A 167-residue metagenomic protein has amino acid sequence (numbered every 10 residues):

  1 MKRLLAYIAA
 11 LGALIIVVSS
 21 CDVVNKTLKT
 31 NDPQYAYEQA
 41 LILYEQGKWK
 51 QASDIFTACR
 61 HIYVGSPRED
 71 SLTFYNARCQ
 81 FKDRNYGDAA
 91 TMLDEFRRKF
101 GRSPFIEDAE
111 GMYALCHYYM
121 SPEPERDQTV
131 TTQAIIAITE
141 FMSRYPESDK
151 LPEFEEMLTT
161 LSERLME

Functional and structural regions predicted by a protein language model:
K2-Y7, V17-E167: Acidic, polar-rich low-complexity tracts and alpha-helical solenoid repeat scaffolds
L11-I15: Alpha-helical transmembrane segments
